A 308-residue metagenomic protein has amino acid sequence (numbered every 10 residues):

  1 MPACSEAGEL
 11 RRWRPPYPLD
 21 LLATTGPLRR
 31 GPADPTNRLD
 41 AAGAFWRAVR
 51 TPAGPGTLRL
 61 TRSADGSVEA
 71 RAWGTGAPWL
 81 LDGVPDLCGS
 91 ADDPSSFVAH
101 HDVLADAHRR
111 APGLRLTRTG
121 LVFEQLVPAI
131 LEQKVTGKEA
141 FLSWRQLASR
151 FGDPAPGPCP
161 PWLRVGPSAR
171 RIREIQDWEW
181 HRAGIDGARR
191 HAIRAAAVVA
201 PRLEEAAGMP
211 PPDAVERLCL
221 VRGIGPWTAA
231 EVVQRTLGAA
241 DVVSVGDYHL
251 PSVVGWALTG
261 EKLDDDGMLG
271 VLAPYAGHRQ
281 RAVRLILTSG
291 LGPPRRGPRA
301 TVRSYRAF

Functional and structural regions predicted by a protein language model:
M1-F308: HhH-family (HhH-GPD) DNA N-glycosylase catalytic core used in base-excision repair
